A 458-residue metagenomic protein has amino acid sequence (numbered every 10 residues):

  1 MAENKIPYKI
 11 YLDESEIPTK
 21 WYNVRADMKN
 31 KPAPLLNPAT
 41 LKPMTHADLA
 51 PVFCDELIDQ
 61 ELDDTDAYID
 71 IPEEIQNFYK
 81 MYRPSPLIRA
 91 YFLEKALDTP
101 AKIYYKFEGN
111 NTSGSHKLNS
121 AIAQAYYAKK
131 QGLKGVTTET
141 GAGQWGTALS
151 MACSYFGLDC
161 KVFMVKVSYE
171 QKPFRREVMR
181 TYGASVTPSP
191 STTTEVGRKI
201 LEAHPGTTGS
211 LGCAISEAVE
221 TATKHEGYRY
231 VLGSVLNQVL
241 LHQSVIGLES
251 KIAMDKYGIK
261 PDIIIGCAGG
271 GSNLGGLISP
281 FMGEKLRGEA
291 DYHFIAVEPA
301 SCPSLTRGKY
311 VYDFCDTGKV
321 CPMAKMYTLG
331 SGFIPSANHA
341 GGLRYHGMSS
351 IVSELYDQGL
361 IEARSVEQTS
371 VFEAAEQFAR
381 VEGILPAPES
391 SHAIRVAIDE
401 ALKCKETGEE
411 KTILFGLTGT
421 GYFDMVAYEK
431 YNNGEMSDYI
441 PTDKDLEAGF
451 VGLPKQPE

Functional and structural regions predicted by a protein language model:
E3-L133: Positively charged, low-complexity intrinsically disordered leader regions
A67-D70, I200-Q238, I246, G258 (+3 more regions): Active-site/ligand-binding loops adjacent to catalytic centers
F107-L118, V136-W145, L236-V239, I265-G270 (+4 more regions): Active-site nucleophile and cofactor-binding loops and adjacent substrate-binding regions of central metabolic enzymes
G114, L118-I122, T138-F156, E170-P173 (+4 more regions): Short glycine/serine/threonine-rich phosphate/pyrophosphate-binding segments that cradle anionic phosphate groups
S120, A128-V167, K260-L274, F294-I295 (+1 more regions): A short, small-residue-rich loop immediately preceding and capping a beta-strand
A123-L133, T147-D159, R180-T181, I278-G288 (+1 more regions): Alpha-helix C-terminal capping segments
T137, W145-T208, S304-F314, M425-N433: Active-site-proximal loop->helix
A268-G276, Q368-G434: Claisen-condensing/thiolase-fold acyl-transfer catalytic domains that form or cleave C-C bonds in fatty acid
